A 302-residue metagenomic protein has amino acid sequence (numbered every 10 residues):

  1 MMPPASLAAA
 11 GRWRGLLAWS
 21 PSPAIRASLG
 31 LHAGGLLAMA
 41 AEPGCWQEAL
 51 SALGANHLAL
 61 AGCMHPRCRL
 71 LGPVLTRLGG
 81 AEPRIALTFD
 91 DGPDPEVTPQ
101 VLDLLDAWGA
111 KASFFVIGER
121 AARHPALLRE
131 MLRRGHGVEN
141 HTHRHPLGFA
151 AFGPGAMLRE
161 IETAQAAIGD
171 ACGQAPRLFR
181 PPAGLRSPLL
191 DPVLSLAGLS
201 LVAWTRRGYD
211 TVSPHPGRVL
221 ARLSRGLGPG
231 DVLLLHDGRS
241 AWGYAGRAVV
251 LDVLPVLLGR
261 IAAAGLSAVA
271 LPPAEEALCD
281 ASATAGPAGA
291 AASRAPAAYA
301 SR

Functional and structural regions predicted by a protein language model:
M2-L87, P95-D103, A107, P255-G259 (+1 more regions): N-terminal pre-catalytic segment of deacetylase/amide-hydrolase enzymes
C63-F149, E160-T163, A167, Y209: Active-site beta->alpha N-cap acidic-glycine motif
F89-D91, V116-G118, N140-T142, R180-A183 (+3 more regions): A cross-domain feature marking catalytic cores of carbohydrate-active enzymes and several ubiquitous metabolic/repair
R129, A156-I161, H215-A221, R247-L254: Charged helix-capping and loop-helix junction motifs
H145-F152, A241-Y244: A short acidic, helix-capping loop that chelates divalent metal ions and anchors anionic groups
L185, L190-L227, L266-A277: His/Asp/Glu-enriched short active-site or ligand-binding loop at hydrolase and phosphoryl-transfer sites
L223-E275: Catalytic grooves of carbohydrate-active enzymes
